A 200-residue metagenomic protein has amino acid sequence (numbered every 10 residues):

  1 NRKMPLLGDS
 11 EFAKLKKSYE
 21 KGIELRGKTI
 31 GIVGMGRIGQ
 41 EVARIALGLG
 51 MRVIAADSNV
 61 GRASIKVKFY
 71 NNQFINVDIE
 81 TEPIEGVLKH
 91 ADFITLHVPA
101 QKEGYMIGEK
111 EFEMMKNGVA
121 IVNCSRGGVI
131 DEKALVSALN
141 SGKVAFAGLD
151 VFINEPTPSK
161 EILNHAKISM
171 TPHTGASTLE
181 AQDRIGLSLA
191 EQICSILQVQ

Functional and structural regions predicted by a protein language model:
N1-T29: Phosphate-binding beta-alpha-beta segment of Rossmann-like dinucleotide-binding domains, i.e., the NAD(P)
M35-G36: Glycine-rich Rossmann-fold phosphate-binding loop(s) that bind the pyrophosphate of adenine dinucleotide cofactors
G39-Q40: N-terminal Rossmann-fold NAD(P) dinucleotide-binding loop
I45-A46, M115: Aromatic pocket-lining residues of Rossmann-like dinucleotide-binding sites
V53-D57: Short beta-strand "acidic-cap" motif of Rossmann-like dinucleotide-binding folds
S58-E161: Rossmann-like adenosine-cofactor binding region
V151, E155-S159, L163-L197: Adenosine-phosphate binding glycine-rich loop
